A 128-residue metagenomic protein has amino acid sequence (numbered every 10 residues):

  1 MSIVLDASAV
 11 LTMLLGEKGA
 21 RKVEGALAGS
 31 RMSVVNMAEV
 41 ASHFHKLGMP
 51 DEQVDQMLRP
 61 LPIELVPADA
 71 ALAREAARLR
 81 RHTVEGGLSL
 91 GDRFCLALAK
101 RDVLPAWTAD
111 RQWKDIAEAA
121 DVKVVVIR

Functional and structural regions predicted by a protein language model:
M1-M32, F44-Q56: Short, well-structured N-terminal submotif of metal-dependent ribonuclease cores
V10-L11, M37, W113-K114: A generic structural signal for short hydrophobic patches within well-formed alpha-helices
G16-E17, D110-Q112: Short, polar loop motifs at secondary-structure junctions
V23-G25, K114-A120: Short loop/helix-cap segments at secondary-structure boundaries that form the rim of catalytic
M37-A41, H45-V66, E75: Active-site-proximal, substrate-binding regions of enzyme catalytic domains and RNA-binding/basic surfaces
E64-R111: Active-site neighborhoods of divalent-metal-dependent phosphate/nucleic-acid chemistry enzymes
R111, A120, V124-V125: C-terminal binding/interaction regions
